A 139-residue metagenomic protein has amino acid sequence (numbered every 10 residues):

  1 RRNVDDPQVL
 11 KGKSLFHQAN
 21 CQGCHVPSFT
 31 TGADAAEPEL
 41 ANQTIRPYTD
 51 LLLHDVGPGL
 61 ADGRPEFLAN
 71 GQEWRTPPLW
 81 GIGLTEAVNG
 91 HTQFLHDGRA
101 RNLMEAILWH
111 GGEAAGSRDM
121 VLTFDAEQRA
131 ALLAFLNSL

Functional and structural regions predicted by a protein language model:
R1, Q8, F94-L139: C-terminal capping alpha-helices of c-type cytochrome domains
R1-R101, E105-L108: Short glycine/threonine-rich turn/loop motifs
